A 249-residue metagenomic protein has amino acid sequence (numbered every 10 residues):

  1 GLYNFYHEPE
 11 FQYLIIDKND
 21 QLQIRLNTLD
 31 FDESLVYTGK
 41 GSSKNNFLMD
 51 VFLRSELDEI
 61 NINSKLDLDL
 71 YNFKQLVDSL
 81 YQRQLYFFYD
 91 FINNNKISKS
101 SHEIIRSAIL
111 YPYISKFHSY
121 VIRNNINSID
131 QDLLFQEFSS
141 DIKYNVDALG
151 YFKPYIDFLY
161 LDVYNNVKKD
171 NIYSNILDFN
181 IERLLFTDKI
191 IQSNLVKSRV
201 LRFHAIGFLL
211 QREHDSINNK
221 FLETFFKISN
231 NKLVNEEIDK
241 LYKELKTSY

Functional and structural regions predicted by a protein language model:
G1-K99: A non-transmembrane, solvent-exposed segment enriched in polar/low-complexity residues
L66-K189: N-terminal, charged low-complexity regulatory/assembly segments
N93-I97, D188-L195, F225-K232: Solenoid-like repeat scaffolds
I109, H204-A205: Short alpha-helical scaffolding segments that buttress acidic/His motifs in well-ordered protein cores
I114, H118, A205-L210: Conserved small-residue packing positions in alpha-helical repeats and bundles
Q131, R183, R202, N218-N219 (+1 more regions): Short amphipathic alpha-helical segments that mediate assembly, nucleic-acid/protein binding, or membrane association
V196-F203: Generic helix N-cap/helix-start motif at coil->alpha-helix transitions
Q211-Y249: N-proximal helix/coil linker or "cap" segments that precede and/or mark the start of modular domains
